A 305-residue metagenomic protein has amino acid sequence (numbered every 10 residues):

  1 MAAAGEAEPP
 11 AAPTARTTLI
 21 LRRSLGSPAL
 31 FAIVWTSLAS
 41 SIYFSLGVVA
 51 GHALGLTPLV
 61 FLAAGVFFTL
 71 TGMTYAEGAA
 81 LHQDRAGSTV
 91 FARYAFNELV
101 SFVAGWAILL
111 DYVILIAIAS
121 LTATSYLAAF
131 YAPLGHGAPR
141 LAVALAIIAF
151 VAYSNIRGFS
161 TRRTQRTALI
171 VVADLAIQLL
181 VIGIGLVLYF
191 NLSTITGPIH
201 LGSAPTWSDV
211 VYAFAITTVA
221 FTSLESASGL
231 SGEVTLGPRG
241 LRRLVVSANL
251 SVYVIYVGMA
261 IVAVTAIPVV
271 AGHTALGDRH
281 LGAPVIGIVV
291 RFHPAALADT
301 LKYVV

Functional and structural regions predicted by a protein language model:
M1-L56, T69-Y75, D84-R85, I195-A204 (+1 more regions): Membrane-interface "cap" regions at the ends of multi-pass membrane proteins
A2-P13, Y43-L46, G72-A79, S154 (+3 more regions): Juxtamembrane interface elements at the cytosolic ends of transmembrane helices in multi-pass membrane proteins
L21-R22, F44-I147, A248-G258, L301-K302: Extracellular loop-to-transmembrane helix junctions
L25-I42, I147-F150, I184-V187, H200-V254 (+2 more regions): Hydrophobic, membrane-embedded alpha-helices of multi-pass small-molecule transporters
G78-A80, V103, S125-L134, I147-A173 (+1 more regions): Membrane-water interface regions at transmembrane-helix termini and the short interhelical loops of multi-pass membrane
F91, N97, A129, P133 (+1 more regions): TM-loop-TM module centered on a large, flexible mid-protein loop between adjacent transmembrane helices in multi-pass
S125-P133, N191-G202: Membrane-interface helix termini and inter-helical loops of multi-pass transporters
P139-F190, A204-P205, V245-N249, Y253: Membrane-interface loop-to-helix entry segments
